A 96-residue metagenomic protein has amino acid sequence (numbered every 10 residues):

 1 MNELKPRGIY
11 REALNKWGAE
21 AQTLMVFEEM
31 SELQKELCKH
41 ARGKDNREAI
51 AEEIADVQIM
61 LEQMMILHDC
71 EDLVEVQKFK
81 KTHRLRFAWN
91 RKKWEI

Functional and structural regions predicted by a protein language model:
M1-I96: Flexible "arm" and connector segments at domain edges
